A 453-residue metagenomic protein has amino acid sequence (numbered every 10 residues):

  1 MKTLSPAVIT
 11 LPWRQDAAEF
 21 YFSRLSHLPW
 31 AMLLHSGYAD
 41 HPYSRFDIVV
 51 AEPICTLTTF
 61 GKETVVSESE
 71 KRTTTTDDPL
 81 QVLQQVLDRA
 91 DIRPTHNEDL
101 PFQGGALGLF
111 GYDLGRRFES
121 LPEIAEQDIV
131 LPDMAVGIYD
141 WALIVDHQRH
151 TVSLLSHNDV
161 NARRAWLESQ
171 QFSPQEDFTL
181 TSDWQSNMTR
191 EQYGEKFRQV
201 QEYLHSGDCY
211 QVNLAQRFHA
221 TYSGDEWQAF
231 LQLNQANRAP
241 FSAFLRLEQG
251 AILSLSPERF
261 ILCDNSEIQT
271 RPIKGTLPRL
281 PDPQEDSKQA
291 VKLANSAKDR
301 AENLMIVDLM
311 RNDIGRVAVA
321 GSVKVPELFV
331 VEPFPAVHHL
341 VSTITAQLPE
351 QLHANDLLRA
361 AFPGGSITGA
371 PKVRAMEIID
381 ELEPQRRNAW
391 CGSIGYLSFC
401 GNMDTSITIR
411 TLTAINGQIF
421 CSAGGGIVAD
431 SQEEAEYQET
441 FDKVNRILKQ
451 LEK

Functional and structural regions predicted by a protein language model:
M1-K453: Extended alpha-helical targeting/anchoring segments, especially N-terminal organellar/secretory targeting helices
